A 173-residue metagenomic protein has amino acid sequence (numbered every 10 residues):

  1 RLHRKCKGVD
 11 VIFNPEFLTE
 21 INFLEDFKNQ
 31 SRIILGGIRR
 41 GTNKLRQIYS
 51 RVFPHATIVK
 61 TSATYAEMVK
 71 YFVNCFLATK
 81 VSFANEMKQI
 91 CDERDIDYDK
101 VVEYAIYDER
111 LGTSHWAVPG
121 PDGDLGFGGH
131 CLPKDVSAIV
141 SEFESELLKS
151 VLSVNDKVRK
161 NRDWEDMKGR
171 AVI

Functional and structural regions predicted by a protein language model:
R1: ADP-ribose/adenylate-binding Rossmann-like module
R4-P15, T19-S114, S145, V154: Internal alpha-helical scaffold of NAD(P)-dependent oxidoreductase catalytic cores
N43, D92-I173: NAD(P)-dependent Rossmann-like dehydrogenase/reductase catalytic/cofactor-binding core
